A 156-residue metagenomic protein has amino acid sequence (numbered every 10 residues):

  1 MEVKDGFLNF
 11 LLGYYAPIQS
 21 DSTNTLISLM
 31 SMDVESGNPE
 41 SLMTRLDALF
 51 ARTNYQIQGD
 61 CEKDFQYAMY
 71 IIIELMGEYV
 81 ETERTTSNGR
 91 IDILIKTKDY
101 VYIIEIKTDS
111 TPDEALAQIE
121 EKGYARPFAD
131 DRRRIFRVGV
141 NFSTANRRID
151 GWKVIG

Functional and structural regions predicted by a protein language model:
M1-E114, E121, R147-G156: Extended alpha-helical interface modules used as scaffolds for assembling large macromolecular complexes
Y70-L75, I119-V138: Metal-dependent nuclease catalytic cores in nucleic-acid-processing enzymes, especially RNase H-like/related
P127, D131-G156: Domain-level recognition of nuclease-like catalytic cores that cleave nucleotide substrates
